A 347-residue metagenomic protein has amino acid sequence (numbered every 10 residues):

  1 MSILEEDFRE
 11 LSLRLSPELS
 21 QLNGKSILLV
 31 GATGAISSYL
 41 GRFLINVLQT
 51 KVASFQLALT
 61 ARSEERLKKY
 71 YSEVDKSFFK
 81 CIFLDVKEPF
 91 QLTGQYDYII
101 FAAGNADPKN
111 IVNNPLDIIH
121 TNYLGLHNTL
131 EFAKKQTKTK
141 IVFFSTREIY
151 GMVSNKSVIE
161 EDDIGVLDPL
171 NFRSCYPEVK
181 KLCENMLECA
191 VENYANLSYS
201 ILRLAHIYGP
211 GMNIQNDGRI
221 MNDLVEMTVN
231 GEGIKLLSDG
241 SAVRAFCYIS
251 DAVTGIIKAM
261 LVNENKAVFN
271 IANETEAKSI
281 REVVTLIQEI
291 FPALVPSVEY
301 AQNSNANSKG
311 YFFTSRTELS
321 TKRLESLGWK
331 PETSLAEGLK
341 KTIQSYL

Functional and structural regions predicted by a protein language model:
M1-L19, V52-F55, S334-L347: Amphipathic terminal alpha-helices
S26-N46: N-terminal Rossmann NAD(P)H-binding glycine-rich loop of SDR-like oxidoreductase domains
F83-T121: NAD(P)H-binding glycine-rich loop region in Rossmannoid oxidoreductase-like domains and their noncatalytic homologs
P108-K109, F144-V158, C175-K181, N193 (+1 more regions): Conserved catalytic-site region of short-chain dehydrogenase/reductase
N114-N128, L170, S174, E178-V179: Glycine-rich NAD(P)-binding loop of the Rossmann-fold in SDR/ketoreductase-type enzymes
H127-C175: Conserved Rossmann-fold NAD(P)-dependent oxidoreductase catalytic core, especially the SDR/UDP-sugar
N155-D162, N185-R244, I249-M260, T285-I290: NAD(P)-dependent short-chain dehydrogenase/reductase
T228-L347: C-terminal substrate-binding subdomain of Rossmann-fold SDR/epimerase-dehydratase oxidoreductases
